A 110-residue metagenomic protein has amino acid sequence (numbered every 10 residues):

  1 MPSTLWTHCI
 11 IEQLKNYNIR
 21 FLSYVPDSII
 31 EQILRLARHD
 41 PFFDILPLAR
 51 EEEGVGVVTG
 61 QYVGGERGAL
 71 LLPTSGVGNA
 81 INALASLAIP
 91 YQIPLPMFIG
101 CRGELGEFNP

Functional and structural regions predicted by a protein language model:
M1-P110: Thiamine diphosphate
